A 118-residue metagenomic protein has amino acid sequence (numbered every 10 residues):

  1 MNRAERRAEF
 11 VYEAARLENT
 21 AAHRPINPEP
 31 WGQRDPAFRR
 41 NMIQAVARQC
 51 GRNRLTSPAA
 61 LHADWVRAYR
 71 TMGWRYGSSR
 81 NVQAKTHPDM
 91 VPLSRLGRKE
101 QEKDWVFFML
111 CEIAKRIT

Functional and structural regions predicted by a protein language model:
M1-T118: Alpha-helical propensity feature that highlights long, continuous alpha-helices across diverse contexts
